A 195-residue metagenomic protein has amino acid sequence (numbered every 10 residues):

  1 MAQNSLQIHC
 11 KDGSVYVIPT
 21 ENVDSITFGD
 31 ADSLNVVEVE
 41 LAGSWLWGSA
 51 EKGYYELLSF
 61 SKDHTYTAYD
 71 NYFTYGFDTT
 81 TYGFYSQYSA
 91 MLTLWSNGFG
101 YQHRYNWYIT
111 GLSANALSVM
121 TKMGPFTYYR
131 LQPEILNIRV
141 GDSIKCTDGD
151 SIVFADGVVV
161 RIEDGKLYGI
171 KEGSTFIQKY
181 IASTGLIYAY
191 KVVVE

Functional and structural regions predicted by a protein language model:
M1-Q7: Bacterial Sec-dependent N-terminal signal peptides
H9-S33: N-terminal targeting signals for Sec/Tat export/insertion, comprising classic cleavable signal peptides
S25, S33, H64, T79 (+2 more regions): Coil residues (strongly favoring Ser/Thr
A31-L46, R139, K145-T147: N-terminal helix-cap/turn-to-beta initiation motif at the start of protein domains
D32-N35, D78-Q87, S118-E134: Edge beta-strand at a domain terminus
A50-Q102: N-terminal glycine/threonine-rich, aromatic-flanked beta-hairpin/loop signature
T80, S86, Y105-A116, L131-E195: Extracytoplasmic soluble-region selector
M91-P133: Beta-sheet ligand-binding and adhesion/scaffold domains
